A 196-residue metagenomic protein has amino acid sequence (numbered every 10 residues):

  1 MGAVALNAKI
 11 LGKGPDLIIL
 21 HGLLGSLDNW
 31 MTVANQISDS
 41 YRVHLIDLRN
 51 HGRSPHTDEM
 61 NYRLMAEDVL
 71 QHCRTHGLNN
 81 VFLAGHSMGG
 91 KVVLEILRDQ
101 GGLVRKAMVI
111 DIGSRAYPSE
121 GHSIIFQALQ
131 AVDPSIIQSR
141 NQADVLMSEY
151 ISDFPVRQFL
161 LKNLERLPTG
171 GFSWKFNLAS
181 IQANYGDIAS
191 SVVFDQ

Functional and structural regions predicted by a protein language model:
M1-I18, S38-Y41, H76-N79, A183-G186: Alpha/beta-hydrolase fold catalytic core
G14, G22-G25, S87: Active-site glycine-rich loops that stabilize anionic/oxyanionic intermediates across multiple enzyme folds
G22-A34: The serine-hydrolase catalytic nucleophile loop
L24, L48-G52, S114: Alpha/beta-hydrolase active-site loop signature
M31-N35, Y41-A84, M88: Active-site loop/oxyanion-hole signature of alpha/beta-hydrolase fold enzymes
L94-R98, L103-Q138: Flexible "cap/lid" loop of the alpha/beta hydrolase fold
T169-Q196: Conserved serine/cysteine hydrolase catalytic core
